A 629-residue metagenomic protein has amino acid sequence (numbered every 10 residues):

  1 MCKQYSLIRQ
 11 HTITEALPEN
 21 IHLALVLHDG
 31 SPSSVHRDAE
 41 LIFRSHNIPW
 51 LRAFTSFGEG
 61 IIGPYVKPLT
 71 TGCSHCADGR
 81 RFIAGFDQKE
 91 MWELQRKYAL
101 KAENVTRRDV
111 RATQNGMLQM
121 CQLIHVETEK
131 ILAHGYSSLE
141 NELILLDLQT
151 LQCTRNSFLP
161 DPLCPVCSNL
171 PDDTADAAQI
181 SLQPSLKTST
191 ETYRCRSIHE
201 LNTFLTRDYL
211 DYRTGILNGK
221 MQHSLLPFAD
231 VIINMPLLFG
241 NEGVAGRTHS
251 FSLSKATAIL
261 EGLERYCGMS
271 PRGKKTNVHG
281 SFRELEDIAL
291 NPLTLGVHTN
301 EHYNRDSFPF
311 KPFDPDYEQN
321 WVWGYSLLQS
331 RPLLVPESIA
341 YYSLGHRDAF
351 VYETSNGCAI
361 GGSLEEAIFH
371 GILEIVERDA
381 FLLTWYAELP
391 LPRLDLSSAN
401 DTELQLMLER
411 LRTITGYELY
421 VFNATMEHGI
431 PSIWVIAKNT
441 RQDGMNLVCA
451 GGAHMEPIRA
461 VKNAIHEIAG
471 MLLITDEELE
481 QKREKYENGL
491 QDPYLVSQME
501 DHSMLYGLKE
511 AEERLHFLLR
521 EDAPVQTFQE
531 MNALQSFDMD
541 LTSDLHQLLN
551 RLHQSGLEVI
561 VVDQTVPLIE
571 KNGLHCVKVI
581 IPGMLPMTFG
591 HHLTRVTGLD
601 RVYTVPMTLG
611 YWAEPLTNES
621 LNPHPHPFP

Functional and structural regions predicted by a protein language model:
Y5-R9, L17-M120, K130-A133, T150 (+1 more regions): E1/E1-like adenylate-forming module used to activate ubiquitin-like modifiers and sulfur-carrier proteins
R9-Q10, R52, V421, V561: A structural preference for short, hydrophobic beta-strand core positions in alpha/beta folds
I13-E15, G63, T154, G357: Short, flexible, glycine/charge-rich loop motifs used to bind or transfer phosphoryl groups or to couple energy/partner
G116-L123, S252-T257: Elongated alpha-helical scaffolds
L123-I131, L260: Short glycine/serine- and small hydrophobic-enriched flexible loop segments
Y136-P629: Helix-biased "structured C-terminal domain" signature
